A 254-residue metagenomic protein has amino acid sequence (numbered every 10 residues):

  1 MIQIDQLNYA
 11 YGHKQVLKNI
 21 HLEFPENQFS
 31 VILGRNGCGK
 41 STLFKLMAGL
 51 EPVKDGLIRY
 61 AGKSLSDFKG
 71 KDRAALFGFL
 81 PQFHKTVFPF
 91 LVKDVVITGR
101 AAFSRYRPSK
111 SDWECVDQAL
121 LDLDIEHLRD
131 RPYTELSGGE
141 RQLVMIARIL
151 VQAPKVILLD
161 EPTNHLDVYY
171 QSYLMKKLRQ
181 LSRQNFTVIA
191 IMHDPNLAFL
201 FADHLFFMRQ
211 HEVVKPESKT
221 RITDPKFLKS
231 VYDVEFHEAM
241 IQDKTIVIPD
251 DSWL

Functional and structural regions predicted by a protein language model:
L33-R35: The feature captures the beta-strand-to-loop junction immediately N-terminal to the Walker
A48: Helix-to-loop junction immediately C-terminal to a conserved catalytic motif
G56-S64: Conserved ABC transporter NBD signature motif
I97, K110-L128: Conserved ABC ATPase "signature" region
P132-L136, E140: Conserved ABC ATPase signature
I157-E161: Catalytic Walker B motif of ABC-type/P-loop ATPase nucleotide-binding domains
V231-L254: ABC ATPase nucleotide-binding domains
